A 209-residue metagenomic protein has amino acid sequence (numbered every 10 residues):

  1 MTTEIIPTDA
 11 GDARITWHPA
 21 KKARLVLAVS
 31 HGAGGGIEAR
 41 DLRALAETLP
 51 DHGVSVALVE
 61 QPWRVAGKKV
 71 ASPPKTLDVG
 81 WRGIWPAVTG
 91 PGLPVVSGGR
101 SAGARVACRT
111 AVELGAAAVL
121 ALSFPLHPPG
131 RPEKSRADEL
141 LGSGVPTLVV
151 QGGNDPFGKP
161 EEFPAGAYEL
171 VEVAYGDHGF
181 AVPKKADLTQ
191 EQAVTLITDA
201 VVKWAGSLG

Functional and structural regions predicted by a protein language model:
E4-P94, D177-P183: Serine-hydrolase catalytic machinery in alpha/beta-hydrolase-like enzymes
W81, K184-G209: Catalytic active-site module of serine/aspartate enzymes centered on a nucleophile-bearing elbow/loop
V96-S97, V119: Conserved alpha/beta-hydrolase fold motif
G99-A107: Gly/Ala-rich beta-loop-alpha elbow adjacent to hydrolase catalytic centers
V106-T110, G130: Hydrolases whose catalytic domains are alpha/beta-hydrolase-1, hotdog thioesterase, or metallo-beta-lactamase-like
G115-G130: A conserved short beta-strand
G142-G144, V149-Q151, D155, V173: Short beta-strand/loop motif that positions the catalytic acidic residue of the alpha/beta-hydrolase fold
P156-E162: Conserved alpha/beta-hydrolase "acid-adjacent" motif
